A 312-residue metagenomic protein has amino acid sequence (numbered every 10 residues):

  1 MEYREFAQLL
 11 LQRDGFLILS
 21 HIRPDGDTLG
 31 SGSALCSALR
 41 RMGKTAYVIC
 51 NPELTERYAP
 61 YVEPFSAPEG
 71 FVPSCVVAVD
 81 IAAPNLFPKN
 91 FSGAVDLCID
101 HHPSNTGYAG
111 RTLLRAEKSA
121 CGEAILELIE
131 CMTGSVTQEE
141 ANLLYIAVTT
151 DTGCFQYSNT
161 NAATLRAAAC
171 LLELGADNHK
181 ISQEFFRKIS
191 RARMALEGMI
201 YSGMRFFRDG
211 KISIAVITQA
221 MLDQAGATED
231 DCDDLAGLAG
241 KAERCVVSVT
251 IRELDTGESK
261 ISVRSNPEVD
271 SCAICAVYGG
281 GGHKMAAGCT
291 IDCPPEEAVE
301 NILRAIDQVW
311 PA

Functional and structural regions predicted by a protein language model:
E2-A59, E69-C75, T150-V277, G282-A312: Hydrophobic helix-and-loop "lid/oligomerization" segment in the mid-to-C-terminal part of catalytic domains
L35-C36, G93-D96, L114-R115, R166: Glycine-rich, phosphate-binding/catalytic loops in enzymes
A46-V48, D96, L144: Hydrophobic/aromatic residues located in beta-strands of well-ordered beta-sheets within soluble catalytic
I49, I99, L113-L114, A215: Hydrophobic residues at beta-strand termini and immediately following loops that shape nucleotide-binding pockets
L54-E63, E117-S119: Glycine-rich oxoanion-binding loops at beta->alpha junctions
A59-R111: Active-site cofactor/cluster-binding pocket
P64-A67, L114-A116, N266-P267: Short, hinge-like loop/turn segments at secondary-structure boundaries
H102-A167: Short alpha-helices
